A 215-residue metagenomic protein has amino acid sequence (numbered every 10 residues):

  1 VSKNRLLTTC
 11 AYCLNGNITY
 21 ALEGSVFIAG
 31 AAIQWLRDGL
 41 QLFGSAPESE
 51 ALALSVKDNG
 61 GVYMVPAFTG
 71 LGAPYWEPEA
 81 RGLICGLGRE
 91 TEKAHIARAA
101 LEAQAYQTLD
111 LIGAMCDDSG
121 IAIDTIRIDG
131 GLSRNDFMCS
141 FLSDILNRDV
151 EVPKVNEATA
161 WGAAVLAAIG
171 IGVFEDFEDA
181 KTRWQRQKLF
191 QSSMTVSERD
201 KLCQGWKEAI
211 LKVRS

Functional and structural regions predicted by a protein language model:
V1-S215: Active-site core segments that coordinate phosphate-bearing ligands/cofactors across diverse enzyme families
